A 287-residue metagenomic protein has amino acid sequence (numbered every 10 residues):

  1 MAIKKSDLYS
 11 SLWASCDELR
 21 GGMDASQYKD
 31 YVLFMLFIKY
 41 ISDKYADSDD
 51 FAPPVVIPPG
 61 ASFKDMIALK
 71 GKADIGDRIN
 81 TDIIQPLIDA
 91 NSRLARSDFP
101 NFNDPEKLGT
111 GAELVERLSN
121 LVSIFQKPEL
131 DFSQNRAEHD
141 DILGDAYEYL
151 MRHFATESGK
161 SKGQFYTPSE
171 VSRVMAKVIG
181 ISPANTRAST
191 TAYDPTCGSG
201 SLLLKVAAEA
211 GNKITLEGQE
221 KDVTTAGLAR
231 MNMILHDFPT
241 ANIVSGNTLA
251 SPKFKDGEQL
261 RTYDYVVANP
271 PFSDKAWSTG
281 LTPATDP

Functional and structural regions predicted by a protein language model:
M1-P183, S245-K253: Non-catalytic, mostly N-terminal accessory regions of nucleic-acid modification and defense proteins
P54-V55, T240, P287: Short, surface-exposed linear patches
S161-A268, S273-G280: Conserved S-adenosyl-L-methionine
T279-P287: Conserved catalytic motifs of ABC-family nucleotide-binding domains
